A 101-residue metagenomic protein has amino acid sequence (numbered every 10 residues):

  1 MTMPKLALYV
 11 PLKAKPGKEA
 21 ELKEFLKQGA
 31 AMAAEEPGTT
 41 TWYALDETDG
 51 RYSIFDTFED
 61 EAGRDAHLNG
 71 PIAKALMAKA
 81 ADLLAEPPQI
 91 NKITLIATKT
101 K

Functional and structural regions predicted by a protein language model:
M1-L6, K13, T40-G50, L76-K101: Glycine-rich beta-strand-turn "strand-cap" elements at beta-sheet edges
P11-K13, F55-T57: Short hydrophobic/aromatic beta-strand micro-patches that form the beta-sheet surface supporting nucleotide- or nucleic
L12-K23: Short, surface-exposed ligand-recognition loops at beta-strand->loop->(often short) alpha-helix junctions that present
K15-G17, E47, E59-E61: Short coil/turn motifs at secondary-structure junctions
E19-E21, G63, K99: Intrinsically disordered, low-complexity acidic/polar segments
Q28-T41, T57-N91: An amphipathic, aromatic/His-enriched active-site/gating alpha helix that lines ligand/cofactor pockets
